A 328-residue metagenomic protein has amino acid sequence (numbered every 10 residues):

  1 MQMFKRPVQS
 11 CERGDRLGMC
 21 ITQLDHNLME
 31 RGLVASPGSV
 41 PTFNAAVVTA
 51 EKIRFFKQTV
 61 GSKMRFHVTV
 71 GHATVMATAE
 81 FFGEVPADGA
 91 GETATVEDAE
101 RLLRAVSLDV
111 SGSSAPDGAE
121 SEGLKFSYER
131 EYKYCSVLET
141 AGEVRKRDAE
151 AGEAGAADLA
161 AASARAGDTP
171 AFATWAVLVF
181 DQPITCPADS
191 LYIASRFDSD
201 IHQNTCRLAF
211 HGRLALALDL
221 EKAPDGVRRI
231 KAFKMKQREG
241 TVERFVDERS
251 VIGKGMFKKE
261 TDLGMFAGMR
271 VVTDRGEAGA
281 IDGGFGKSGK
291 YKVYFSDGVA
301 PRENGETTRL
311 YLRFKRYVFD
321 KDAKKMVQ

Functional and structural regions predicted by a protein language model:
M1-Q328: C-terminal effector/interaction modules appended to NTPase cores
